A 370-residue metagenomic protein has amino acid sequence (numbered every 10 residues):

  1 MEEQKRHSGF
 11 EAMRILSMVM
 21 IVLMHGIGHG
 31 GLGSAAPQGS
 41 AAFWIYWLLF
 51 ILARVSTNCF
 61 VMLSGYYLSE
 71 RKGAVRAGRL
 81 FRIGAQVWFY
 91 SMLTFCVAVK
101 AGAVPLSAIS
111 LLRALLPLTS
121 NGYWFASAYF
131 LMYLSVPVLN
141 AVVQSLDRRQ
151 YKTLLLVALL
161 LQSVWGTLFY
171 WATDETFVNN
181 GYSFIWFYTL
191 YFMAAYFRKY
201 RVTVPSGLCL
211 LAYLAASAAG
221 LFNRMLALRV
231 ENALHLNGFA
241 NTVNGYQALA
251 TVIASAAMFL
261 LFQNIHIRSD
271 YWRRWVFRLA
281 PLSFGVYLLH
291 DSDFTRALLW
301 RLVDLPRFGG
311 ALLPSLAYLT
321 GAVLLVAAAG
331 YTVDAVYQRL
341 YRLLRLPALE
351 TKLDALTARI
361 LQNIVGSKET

Functional and structural regions predicted by a protein language model:
V19-G26, Y90-V97, L156-Y170, Y213-R229 (+1 more regions): Aromatic-anchored segments of alpha-helical transmembrane domains
G31-A35, V99-P105, W165-D174, F222-G238 (+1 more regions): Juxtamembrane "helix-exit" motif on the non-cytosolic side of transmembrane helices
F43-W44, F50-V61, L68-V99, A103-M132 (+4 more regions): Transmembrane alpha-helical segments and their boundary/interface "anchor" motifs in multi-pass integral membrane
I45-T57, R113-A128, F169-L190, F222-A256 (+1 more regions): Interfacial loop-to-helix transition and helix-capping segments at the boundaries of transmembrane helices
Y66-A74, V138-L146, M193-T203, L260-S269 (+1 more regions): Structural signal for the C-terminal ends of transmembrane alpha-helices and the immediately following loop
C96, E231-L343: Alpha-helical transmembrane segments of multi-pass integral membrane proteins
L134-L160, Y196-A215: Solvent-exposed interhelical
Y151-V202: Loop-centered beta-sheet repeat module
